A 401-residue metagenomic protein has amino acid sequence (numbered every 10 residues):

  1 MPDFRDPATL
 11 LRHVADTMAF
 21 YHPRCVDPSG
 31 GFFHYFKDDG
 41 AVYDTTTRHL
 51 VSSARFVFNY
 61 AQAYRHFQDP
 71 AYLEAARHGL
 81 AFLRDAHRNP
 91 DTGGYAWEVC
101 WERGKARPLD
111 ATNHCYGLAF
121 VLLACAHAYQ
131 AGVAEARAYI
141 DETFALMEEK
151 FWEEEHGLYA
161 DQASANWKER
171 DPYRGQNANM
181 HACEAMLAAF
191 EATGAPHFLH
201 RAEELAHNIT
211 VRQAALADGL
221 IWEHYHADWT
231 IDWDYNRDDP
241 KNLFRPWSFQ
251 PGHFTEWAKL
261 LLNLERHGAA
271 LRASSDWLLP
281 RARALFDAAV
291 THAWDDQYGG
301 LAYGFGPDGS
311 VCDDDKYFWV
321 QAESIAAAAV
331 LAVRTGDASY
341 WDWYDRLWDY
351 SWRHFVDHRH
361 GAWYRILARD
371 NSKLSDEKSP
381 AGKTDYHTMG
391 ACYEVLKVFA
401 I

Functional and structural regions predicted by a protein language model:
M1-I401: Glycan-recognition and catalytic cores of secretory/periplasmic carbohydrate-active enzymes
